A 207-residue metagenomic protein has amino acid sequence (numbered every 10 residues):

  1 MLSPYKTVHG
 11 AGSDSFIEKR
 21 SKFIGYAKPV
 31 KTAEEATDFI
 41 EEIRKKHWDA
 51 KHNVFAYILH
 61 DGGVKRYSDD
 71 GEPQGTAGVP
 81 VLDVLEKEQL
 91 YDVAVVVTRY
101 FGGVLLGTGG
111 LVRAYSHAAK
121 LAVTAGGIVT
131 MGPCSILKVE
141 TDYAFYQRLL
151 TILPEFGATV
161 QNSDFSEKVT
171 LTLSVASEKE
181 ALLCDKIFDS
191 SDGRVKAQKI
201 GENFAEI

Functional and structural regions predicted by a protein language model:
M1-T76, Q198-I207: C-terminal regulatory domains involved in ligand/effector binding and gene-expression control
Y26, V54-F55, D92-V95, I136 (+1 more regions): Structural motif
R44, L85-L90, S116, K120-G127 (+4 more regions): Signal for well-folded cores of large energy- and translation-related assemblies
A77-A125: Active-site beta-strand/loop microenvironment that shapes enzyme catalytic pockets
I128-Y143, L173: Short glycine-/aliphatic-rich beta-strand segments at the starts of folded cytosolic domains
E140-A158, L182: Short amphipathic alpha-helix segments
V160-D164, S191-E206: Conserved short beta-strand edge segments in small beta-sheet-based binding/regulatory domains
L173, K179-L182: Terminal, non-globular segments
